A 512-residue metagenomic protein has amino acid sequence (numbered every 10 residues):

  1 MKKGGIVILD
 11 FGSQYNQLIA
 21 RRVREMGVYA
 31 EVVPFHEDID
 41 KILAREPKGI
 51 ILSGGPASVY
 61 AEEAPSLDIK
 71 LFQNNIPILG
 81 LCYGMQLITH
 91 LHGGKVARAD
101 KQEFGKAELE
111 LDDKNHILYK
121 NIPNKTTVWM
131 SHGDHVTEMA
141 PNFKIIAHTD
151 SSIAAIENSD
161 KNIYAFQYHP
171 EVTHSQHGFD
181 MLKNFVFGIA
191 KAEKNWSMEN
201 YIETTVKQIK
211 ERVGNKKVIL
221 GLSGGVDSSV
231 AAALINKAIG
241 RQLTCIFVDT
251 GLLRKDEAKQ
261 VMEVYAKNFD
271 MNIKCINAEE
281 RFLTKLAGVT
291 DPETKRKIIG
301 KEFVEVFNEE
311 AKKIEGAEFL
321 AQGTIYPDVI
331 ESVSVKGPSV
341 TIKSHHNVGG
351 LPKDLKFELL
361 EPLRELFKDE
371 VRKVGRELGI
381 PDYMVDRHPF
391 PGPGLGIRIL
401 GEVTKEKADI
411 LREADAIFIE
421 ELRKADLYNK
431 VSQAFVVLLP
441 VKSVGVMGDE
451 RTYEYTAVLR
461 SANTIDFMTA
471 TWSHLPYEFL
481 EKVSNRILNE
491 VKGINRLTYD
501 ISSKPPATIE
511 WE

Functional and structural regions predicted by a protein language model:
M1-L52, P56-L67, F72-N74, H90-E318 (+2 more regions): RNA-binding accessory domains that recognize and position tRNA/RNA substrates
G80, G84, T89: Gly/Ala-rich beta-loop-alpha elbow adjacent to hydrolase catalytic centers
Q322-T324: Extended catalytic-interface subdomain
